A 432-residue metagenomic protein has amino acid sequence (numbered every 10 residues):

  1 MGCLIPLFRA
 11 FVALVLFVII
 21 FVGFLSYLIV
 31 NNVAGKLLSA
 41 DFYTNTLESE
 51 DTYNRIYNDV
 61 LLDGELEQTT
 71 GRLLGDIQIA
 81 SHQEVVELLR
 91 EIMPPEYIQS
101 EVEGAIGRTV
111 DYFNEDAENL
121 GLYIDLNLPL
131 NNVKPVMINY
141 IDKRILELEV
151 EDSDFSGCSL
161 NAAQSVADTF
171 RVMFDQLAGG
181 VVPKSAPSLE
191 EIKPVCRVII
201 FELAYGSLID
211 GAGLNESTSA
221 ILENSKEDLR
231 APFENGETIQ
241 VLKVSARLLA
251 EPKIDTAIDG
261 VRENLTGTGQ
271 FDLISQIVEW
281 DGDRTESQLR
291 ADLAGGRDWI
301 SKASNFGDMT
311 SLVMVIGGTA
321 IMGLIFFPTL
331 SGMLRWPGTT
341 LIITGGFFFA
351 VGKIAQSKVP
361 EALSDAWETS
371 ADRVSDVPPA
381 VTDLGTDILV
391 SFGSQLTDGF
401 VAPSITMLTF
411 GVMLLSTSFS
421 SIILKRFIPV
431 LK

Functional and structural regions predicted by a protein language model:
M1-G2, Y53, L289, V381-T386: Short, membrane-interfacial amphipathic segments enriched in basic
G2-V18, F306-S357, T417-K432: Juxtamembrane interface at the cytosolic side of transmembrane helices
C3-L7, G295-K302, T329, I388-D398: Juxtamembrane loop-transmembrane helix junctions in multi-pass integral membrane proteins, especially the extracellular
L4-L7, S26, I405: Alpha-helical transmembrane segments in eukaryotic/viral proteins
L14-S304, M333-L334, F347, A355-D372: Cytosolic/nucleoplasmic, non-transmembrane interface domains of endomembrane and organelle-membrane proteins
A294-G317, D398-F410: N-terminal membrane-entry
P360-S391: Membrane-interfacial helical/loop segments at transmembrane boundaries in membrane proteins
P379-K432: Generic detector of multi-pass transmembrane helix bundles and their immediately adjacent loops in polytopic membrane
